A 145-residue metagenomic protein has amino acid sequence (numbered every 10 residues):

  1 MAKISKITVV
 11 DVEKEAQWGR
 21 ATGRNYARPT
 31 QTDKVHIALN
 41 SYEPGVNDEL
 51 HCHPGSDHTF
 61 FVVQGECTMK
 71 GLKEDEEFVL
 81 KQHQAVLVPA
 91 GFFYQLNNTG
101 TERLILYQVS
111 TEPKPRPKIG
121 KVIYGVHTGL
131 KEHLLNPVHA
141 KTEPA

Functional and structural regions predicted by a protein language model:
M1-L39, E49, K118-A145: A short, N-terminal "cap"/entry segment at the start of jelly-roll beta-barrel domains of the cupin/DSBH fold
D33-K34, G55, E74, T101-E102: Short strand-connecting beta-turns/loops that link adjacent beta-strands
I37-A38, M69-G71, L106, K118: Short hydrophobic/aromatic-rich beta-strand segments that constitute the beta-sheet cores of beta-sandwich/beta-barrel
L39-N40, L50-C52, D57-V62, A85-V86: His/acidic/aromatic-lined binding-pocket segments of jelly-roll/cupin-type domains and related regulatory beta-sandwich
N40, L72-E74, T99, V109: Surface loops and adjacent helix of pleckstrin homology
N47-E49, T68, E76, V86 (+1 more regions): Histidine-centered metal-chelating micro-motifs
T59-Q82: A short beta-strand-loop-beta hairpin characteristic of the jelly-roll/cupin
K81-Q82, A90-P117: Ligand-binding loop in jelly-roll beta-barrel domains
